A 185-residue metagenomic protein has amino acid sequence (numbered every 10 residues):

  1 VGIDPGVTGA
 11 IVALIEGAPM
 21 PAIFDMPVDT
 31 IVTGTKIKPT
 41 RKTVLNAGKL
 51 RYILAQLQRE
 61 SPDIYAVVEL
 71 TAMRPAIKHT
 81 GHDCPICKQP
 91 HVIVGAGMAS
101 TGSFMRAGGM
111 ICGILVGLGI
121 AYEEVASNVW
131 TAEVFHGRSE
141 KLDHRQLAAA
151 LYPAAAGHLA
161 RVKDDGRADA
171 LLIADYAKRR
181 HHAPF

Functional and structural regions predicted by a protein language model:
V1-F185: Phosphate- and other anionic-substrate recognition elements at nucleic-acid/protein interfaces
